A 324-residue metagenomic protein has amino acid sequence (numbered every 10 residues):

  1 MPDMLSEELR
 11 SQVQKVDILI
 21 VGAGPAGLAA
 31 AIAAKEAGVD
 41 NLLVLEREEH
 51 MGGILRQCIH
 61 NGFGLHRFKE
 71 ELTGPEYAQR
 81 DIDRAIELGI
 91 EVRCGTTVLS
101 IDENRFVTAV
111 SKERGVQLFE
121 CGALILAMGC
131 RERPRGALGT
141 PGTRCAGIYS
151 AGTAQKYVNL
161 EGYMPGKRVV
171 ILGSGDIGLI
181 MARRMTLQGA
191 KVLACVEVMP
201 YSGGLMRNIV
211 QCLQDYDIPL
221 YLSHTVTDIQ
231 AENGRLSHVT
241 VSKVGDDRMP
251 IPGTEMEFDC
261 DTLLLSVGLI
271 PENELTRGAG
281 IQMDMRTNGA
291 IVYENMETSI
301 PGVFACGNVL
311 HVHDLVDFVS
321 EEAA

Functional and structural regions predicted by a protein language model:
M1-A324: Residues forming the flavin
